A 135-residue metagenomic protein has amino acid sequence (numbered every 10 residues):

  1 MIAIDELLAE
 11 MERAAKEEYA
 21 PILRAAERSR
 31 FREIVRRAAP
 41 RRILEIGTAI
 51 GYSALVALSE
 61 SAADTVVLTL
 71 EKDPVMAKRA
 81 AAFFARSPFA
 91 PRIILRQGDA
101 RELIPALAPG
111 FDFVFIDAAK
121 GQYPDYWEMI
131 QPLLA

Functional and structural regions predicted by a protein language model:
M1-F113, K120-A135: A short alpha-helical cap/connector motif
